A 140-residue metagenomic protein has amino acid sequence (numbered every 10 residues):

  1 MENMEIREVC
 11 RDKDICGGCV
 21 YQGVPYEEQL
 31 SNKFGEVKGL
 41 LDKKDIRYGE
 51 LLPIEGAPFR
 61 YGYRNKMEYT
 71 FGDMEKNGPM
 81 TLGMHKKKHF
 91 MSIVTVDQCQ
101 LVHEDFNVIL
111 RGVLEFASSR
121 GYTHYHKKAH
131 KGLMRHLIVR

Functional and structural regions predicted by a protein language model:
M1-R140: Accessory RNA-recognition modules of RNA-modification enzymes
